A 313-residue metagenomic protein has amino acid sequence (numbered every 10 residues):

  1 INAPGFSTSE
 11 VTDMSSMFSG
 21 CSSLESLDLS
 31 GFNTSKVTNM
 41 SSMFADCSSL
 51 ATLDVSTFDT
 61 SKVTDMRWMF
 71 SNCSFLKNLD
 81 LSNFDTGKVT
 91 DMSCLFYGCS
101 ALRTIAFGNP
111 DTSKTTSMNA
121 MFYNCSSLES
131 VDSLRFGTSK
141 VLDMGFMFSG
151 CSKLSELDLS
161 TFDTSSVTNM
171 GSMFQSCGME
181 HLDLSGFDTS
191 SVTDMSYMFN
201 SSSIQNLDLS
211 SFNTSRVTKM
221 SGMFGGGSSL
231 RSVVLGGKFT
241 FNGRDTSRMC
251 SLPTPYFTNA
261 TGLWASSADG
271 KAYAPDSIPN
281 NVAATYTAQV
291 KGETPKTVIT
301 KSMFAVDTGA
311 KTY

Functional and structural regions predicted by a protein language model:
I1-T12, S23-T38, S48-T64, F75-T90 (+6 more regions): Structural signature of tandem-repeat unit edges
A3-S9, G108-P110, L134-G137, R231-Y313: N-terminal capping/linker segments that flank leucine-rich repeat
S16-G20, S42-D46, R67-N72, C94-G98 (+6 more regions): Short beta-strand elements of solenoid repeat domains
